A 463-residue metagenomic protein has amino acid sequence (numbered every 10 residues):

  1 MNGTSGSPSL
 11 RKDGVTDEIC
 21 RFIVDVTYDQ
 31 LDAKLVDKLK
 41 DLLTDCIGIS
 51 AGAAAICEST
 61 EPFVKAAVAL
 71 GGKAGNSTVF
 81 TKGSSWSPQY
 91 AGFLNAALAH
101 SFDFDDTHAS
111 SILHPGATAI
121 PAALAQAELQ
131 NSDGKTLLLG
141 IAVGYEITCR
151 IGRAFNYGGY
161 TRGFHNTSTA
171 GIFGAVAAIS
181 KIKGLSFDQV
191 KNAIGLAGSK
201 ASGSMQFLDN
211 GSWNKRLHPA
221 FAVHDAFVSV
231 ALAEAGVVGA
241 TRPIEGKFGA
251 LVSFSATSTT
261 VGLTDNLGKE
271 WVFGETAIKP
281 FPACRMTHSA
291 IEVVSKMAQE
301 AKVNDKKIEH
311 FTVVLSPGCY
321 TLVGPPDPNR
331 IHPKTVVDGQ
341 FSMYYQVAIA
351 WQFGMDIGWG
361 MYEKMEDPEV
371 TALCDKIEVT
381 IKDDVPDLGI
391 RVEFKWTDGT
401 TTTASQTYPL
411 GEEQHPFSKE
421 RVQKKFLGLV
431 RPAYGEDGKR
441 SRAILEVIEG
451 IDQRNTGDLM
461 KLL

Functional and structural regions predicted by a protein language model:
M1-I112, N214-H224, A231-L463: Terminal-appendage/accessory-domain detector
I47, A119-Q126, I141-I151, I172-K183 (+3 more regions): Buried hydrophobic packing segments
G52-A53, G72-G75, I147-F155, K200-L208 (+1 more regions): Secretory-pathway/luminal and periplasmic proteins that interact with or process carbohydrate-rich
S84-D103, L139-R153, Q189-K200: Short, charged, amphipathic alpha-helices and their helix-cap/turn boundaries
L98-F155: Hydrophobic alpha-helical hairpins/lids featuring a short glycine-rich hinge
S111-A117, L137-I141, G159-I172, L217-P219 (+3 more regions): Active-site nucleophile and cofactor-binding loops and adjacent substrate-binding regions of central metabolic enzymes
T118-P121, G163-I182, N192-G262: Amphipathic alpha-helical interface segments
L129-I141, G184-K191, G239-R242, D437: Structural helix-adjacent loops and short alpha-helical linkers that scaffold large soluble proteins
